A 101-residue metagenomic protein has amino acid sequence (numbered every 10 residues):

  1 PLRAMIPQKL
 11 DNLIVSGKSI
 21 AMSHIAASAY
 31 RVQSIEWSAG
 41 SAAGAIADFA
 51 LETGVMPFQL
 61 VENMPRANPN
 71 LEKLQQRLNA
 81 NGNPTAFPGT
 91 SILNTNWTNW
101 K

Functional and structural regions predicted by a protein language model:
P1-S28: FAD-binding beta-loop-beta segment adjacent to the flavin cofactor pocket
S19-A21, W37, I92: Short, glycine-/Ser/Thr-/acidic-enriched flexible segments
I25, R31-V32, L51: C-terminal segments that line or cap access tunnels to active or ligand-binding sites in enzymes and enzyme-associated
Y30-S38: Short, conserved micro-motifs enriched in small and acidic residues
W37-M56: Internal hydrophobic alpha-helix adjacent to the cofactor/substrate pocket in enzyme cavities
L51-K101: Non-catalytic terminal regions with compositionally biased, polar/charged low complexity
